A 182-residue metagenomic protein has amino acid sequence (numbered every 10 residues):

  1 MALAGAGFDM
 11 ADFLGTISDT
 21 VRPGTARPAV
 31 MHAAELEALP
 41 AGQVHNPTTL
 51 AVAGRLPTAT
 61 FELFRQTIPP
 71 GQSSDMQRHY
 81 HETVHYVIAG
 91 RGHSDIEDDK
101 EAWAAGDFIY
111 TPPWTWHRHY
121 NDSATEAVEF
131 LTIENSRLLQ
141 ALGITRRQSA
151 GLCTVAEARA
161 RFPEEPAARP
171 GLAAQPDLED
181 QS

Functional and structural regions predicted by a protein language model:
M1-T60, Q148-S182: A short, N-terminal "cap"/entry segment at the start of jelly-roll beta-barrel domains of the cupin/DSBH fold
P47-T49, E62-H79, P113: Conserved short histidine dyad/triad with adjacent acidic residue
G54-T58, S74-H81, K100-E101, T115 (+4 more regions): Short, low-complexity cationic-aromatic patches
T60-L63, V84-Y86, Y110, T125-I144: A short hydrophobic beta-strand segment most commonly corresponding to one strand of the jelly-roll/cupin
R65-P69, R78-I96, I133-S136: Short, conserved beta-strand element in jelly-roll/cupin
S74-M76, S94-D95, T111, H117-A124 (+1 more regions): Short beta-strand His + acidic residue motifs that chelate non-heme Fe in jelly-roll/DSBH and cupin folds
D98-W114: Short acidic-glycine-tyrosine-enriched beta hairpin
